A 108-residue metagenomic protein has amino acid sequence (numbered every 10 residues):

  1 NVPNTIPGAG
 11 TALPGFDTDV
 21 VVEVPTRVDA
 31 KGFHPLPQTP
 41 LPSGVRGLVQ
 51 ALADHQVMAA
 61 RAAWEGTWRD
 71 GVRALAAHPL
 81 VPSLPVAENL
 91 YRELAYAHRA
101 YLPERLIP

Functional and structural regions predicted by a protein language model:
N1-P108: Long, compositionally biased stretches enriched for glycine and/or charged residues
